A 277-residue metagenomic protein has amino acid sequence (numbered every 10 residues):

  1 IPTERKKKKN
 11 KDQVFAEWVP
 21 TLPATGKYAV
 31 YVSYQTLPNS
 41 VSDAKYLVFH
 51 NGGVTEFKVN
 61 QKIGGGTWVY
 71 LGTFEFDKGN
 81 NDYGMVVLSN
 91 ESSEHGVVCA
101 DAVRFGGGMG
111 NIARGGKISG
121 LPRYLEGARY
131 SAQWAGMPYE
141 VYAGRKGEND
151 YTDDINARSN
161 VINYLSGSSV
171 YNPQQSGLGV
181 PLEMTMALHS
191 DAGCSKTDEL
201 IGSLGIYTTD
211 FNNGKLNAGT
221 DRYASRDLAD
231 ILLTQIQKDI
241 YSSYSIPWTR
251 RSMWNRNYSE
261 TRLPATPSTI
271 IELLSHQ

Functional and structural regions predicted by a protein language model:
P2-L22: Short beta-strands within extracellular/lumenal beta-sheet-rich domains
A16-K27, G72-N81: Extracellular and analogous surface-interaction loops
T36-T55: Short, surface-exposed beta-strand/strand-loop-strand elements in extracellular ectodomains
N51-N81: Extracellular carbohydrate recognition and processing domains and analogous Trp-centered ligand-binding platforms
V86-V97: Short beta-strand-plus-loop segments that form exposed binding edges in beta-rich domains
A102, G106-G110, S169, M184-G214 (+1 more regions): Active-site-adjacent mobile loop/cap segments within catalytic or ligand-binding domains
N111-I201: Catalytic-core regions of hydrolytic enzymes
D221-W254: Active-site-adjacent substrate-binding region of metalloamidase/peptidase-like peptide-processing proteins
